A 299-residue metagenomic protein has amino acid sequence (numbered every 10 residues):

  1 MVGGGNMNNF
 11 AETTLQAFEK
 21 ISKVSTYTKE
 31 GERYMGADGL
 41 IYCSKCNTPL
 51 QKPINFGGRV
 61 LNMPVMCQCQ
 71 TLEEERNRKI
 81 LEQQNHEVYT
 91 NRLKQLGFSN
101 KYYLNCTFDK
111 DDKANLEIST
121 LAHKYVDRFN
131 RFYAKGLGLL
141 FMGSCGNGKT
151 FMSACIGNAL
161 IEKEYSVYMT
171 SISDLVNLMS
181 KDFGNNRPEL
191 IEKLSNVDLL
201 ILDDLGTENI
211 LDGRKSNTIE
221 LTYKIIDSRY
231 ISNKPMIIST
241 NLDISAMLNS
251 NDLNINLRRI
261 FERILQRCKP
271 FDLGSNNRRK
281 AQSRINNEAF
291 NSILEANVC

Functional and structural regions predicted by a protein language model:
M1-K113, E117, Q282-C299: A short, basic N-terminal segment
F108-F132: N-terminal pre-Walker A segment at the start of P-loop NTPase domains
S119-H123, I161-N196, G213-S216: Short glycine-rich substrate-engagement loop in P-loop NTPases that contacts/grips substrate
K135-S153: Walker A/P-loop nucleotide-binding motif
T150-Y165: P-loop NTPase Walker A phosphate-binding motif
Y165-S166, N196-L199, S232-I238: Loop/turn-to-beta-strand initiation segments
N177-L178, T207-C299: Replace "adjacent to P-loop NTPase cores in ATP/GTP-dependent enzymes" with "adjacent to NTP-binding cores
